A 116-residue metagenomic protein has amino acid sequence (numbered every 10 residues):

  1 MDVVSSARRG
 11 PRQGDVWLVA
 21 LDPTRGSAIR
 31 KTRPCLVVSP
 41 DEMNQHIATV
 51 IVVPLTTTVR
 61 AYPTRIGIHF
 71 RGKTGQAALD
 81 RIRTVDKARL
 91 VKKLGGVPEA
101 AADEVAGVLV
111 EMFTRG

Functional and structural regions predicted by a protein language model:
M1-G116: Conserved functional hotspots at enzyme active or ligand-binding sites that engage polyanionic ligands
